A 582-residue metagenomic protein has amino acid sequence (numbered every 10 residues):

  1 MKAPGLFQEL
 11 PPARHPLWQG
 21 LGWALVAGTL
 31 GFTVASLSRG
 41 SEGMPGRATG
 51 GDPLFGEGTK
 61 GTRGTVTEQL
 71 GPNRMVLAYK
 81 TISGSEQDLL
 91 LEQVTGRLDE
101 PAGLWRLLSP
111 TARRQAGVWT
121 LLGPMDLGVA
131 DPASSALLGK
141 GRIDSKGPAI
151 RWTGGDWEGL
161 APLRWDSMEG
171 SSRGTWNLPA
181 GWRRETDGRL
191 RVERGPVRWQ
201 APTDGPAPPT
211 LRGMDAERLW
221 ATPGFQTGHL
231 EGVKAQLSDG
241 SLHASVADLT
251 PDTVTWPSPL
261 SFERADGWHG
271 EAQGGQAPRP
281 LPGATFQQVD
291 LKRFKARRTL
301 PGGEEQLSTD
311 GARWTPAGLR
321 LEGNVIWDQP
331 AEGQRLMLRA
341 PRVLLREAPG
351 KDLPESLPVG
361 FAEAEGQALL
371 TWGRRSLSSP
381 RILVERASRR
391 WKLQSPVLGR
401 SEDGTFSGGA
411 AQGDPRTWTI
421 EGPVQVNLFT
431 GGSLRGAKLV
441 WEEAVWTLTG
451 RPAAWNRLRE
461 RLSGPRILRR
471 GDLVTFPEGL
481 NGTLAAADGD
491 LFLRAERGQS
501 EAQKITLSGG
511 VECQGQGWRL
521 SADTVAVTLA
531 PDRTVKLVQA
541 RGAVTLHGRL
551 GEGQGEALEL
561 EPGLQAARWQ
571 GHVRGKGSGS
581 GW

Functional and structural regions predicted by a protein language model:
M1-W582: Mature-chain termini and adjacent capping regions
